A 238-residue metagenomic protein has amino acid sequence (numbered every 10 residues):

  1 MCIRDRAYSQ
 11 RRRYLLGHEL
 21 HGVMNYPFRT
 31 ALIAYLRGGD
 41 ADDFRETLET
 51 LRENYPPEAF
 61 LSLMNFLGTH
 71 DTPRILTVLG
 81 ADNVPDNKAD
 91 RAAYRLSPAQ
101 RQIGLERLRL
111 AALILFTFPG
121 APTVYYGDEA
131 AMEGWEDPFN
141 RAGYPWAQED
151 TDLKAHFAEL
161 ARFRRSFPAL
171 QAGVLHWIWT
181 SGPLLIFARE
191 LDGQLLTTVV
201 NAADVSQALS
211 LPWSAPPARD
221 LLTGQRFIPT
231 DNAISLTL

Functional and structural regions predicted by a protein language model:
R4-A7, N65-G68, Y125-Y126, T197-N201: Short beta-strand segments
R4-L63, I114, A131-E159, P168 (+2 more regions): Active-site-proximal helices and loops of the catalytic beta/alpha 8
A7, P27, L67, L222 (+1 more regions): Residues at the C-termini of beta-strands that transition into short coil/loop
Q10-R11, P73, S206, F227: Flexible, glycine-rich phosphate/dinucleotide-binding loops and adjacent beta-alpha linkers at cofactor/substrate
G17-H18, M64-L96, A112-T151: Aromatic/acidic polysaccharide-binding cleft in carbohydrate-active enzymes
A41-E49, N83-L108, S166: Aromatic-anchored helix/helix-loop segment that forms the rim or "lid" of small-molecule/cofactor binding pockets
Q102-R109, T117-V124, D128-L238: Carbohydrate-interacting/catalytic domains
